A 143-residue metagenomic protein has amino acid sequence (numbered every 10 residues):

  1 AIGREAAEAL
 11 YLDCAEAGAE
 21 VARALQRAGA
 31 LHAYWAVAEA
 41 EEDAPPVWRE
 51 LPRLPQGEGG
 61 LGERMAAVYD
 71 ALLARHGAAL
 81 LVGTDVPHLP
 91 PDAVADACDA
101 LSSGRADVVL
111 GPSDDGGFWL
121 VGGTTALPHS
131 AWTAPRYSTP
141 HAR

Functional and structural regions predicted by a protein language model:
A1-A9: Glycine-rich N-terminal loop/short-helix segment of MobA-like nucleotidyltransferase
Y11-G29: A short, N-terminal amphipathic alpha-helix
A30-E39: Short beta-strand/loop segment that forms part of the nucleotide-sugar
D43-A78, S138-H141: Short phosphate-binding loop-to-helix
V82: Catalytic metal- and UDP-sugar-binding loop of GT-A-like glycosyltransferases, i.e., residues flanking the conserved
P87-D115: Conserved donor-nucleotide/metal-binding helix-loop-beta segment in metal-dependent transferases, i.e., the alpha-helix
W119-A126: Conserved beta strand-loop-helix elements of the APE1-like EEP
P128-R143: Active-site oxyanion/phosphate-handling segment shared across diverse enzymes
